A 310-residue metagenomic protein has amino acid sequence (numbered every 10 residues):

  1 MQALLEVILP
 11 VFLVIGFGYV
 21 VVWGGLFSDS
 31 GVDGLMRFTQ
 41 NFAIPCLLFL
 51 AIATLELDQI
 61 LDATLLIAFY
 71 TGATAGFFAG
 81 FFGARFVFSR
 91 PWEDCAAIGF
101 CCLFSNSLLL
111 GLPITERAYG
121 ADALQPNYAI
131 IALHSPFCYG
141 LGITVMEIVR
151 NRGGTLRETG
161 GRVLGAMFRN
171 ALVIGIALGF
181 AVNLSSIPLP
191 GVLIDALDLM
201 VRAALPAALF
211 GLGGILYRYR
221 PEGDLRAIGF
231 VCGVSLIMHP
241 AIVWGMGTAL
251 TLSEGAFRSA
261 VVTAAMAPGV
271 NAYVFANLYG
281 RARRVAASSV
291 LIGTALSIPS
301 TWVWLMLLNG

Functional and structural regions predicted by a protein language model:
M1-G310: Alpha-helical transmembrane segments of multi-pass small-molecule/ion transporters
